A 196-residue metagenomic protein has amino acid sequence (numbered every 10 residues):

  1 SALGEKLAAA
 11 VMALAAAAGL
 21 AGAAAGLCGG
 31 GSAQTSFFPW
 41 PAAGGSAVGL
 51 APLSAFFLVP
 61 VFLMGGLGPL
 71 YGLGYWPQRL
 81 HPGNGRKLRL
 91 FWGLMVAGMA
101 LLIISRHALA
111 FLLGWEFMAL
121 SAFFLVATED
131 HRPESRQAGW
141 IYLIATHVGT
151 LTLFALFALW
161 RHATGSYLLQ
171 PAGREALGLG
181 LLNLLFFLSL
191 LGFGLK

Functional and structural regions predicted by a protein language model:
S1-L90, A163-A176: Transmembrane helix-loop-helix hairpins at membrane boundaries of multipass inner-membrane proteins
A8-M12, L58-F62, F91-G93, G114 (+3 more regions): Hydrophobic alpha-helical transmembrane segments of integral membrane proteins, especially multi-pass transporters
A9, A15-A16, G22-A23, F62 (+5 more regions): Small-residue hotspots
W40-A43, V96-G98, R106, L185-F187: Short hydrophobic "helix-edge" motifs at membrane interfaces and signal-peptide entry regions
P52-L63, L109-S121, L179-F193: Structural signature of hydrophobic alpha-helical transmembrane segments
Y71-N84, F123-R132, L190-L191: Helix-loop junctions at the membrane interface of multi-pass solute transporters
K87-G180: Alpha-helical multi-pass transmembrane bundles of energy-transducing inner-membrane proteins
K196: Glycine- and hydrophobic-rich flexible loops that cap the catalytic core of alpha/beta enzyme folds
